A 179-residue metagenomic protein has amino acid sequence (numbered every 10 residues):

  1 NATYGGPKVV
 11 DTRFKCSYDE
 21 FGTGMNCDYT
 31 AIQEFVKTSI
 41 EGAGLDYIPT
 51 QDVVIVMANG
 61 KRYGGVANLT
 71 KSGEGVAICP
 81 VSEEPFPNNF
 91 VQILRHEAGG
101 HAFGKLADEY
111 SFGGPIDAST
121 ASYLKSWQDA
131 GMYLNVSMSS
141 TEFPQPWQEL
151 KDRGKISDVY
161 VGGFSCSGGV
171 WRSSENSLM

Functional and structural regions predicted by a protein language model:
N1-G113: Active-site-proximal segment of zinc-dependent metalloprotease catalytic domains
A107-L178: Replace "(M1/M4/M9/M12/WLM)" with "(e.g., M1/M4/M8/M9/M12/M26/WLM)" and add "not limited to" to clarify scope
